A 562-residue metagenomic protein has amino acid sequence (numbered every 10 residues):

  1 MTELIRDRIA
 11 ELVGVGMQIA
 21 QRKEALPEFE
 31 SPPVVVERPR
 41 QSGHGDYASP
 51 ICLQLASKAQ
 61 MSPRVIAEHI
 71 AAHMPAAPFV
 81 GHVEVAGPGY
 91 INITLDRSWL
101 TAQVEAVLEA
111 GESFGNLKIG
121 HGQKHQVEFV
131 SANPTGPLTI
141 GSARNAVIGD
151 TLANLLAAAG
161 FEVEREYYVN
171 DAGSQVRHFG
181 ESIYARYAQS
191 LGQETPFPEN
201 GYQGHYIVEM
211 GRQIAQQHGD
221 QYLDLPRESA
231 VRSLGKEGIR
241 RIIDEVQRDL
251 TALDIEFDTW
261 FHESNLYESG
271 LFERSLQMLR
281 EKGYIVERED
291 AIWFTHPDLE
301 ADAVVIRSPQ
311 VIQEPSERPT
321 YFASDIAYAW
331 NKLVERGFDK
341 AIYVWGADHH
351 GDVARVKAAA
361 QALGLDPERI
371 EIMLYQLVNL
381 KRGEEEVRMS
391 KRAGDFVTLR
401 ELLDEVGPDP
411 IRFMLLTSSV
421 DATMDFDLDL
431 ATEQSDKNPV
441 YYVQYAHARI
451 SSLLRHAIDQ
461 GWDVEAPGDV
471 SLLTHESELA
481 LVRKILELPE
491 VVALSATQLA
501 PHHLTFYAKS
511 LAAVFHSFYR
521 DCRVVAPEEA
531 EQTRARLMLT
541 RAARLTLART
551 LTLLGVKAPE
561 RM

Functional and structural regions predicted by a protein language model:
M1-A102, E109-E112, N116-M562: Non-catalytic interaction-recognition regions
